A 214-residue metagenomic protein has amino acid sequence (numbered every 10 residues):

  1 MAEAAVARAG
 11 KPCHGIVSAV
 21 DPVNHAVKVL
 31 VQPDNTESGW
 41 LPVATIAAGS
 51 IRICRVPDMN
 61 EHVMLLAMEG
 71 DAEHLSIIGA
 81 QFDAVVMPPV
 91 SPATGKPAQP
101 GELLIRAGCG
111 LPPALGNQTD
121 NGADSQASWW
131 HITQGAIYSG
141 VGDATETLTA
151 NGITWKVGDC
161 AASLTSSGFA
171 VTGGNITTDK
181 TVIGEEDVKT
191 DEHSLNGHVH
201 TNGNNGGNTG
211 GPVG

Functional and structural regions predicted by a protein language model:
M1-S163: Hydrophobic packing positions characteristic of elongated beta-solenoid/beta-helix-type spike/fiber shafts
D143-G214: Intrinsic-disorder/coil detector with helix-boundary
